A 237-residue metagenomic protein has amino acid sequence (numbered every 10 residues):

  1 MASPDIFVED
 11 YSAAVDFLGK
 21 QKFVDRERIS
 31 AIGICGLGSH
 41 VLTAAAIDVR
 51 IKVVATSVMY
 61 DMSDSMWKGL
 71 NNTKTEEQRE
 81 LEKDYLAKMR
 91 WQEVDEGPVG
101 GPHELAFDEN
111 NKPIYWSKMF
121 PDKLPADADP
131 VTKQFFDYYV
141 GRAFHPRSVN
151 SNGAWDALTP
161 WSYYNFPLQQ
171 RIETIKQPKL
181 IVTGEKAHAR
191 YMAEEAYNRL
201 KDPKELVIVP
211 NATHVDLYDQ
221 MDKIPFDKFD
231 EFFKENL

Functional and structural regions predicted by a protein language model:
M1-K22: Alpha/beta-hydrolase active-site loop
L18, G38-V49, A196: Short glycine-enriched nucleophile-adjacent loop and the immediately C-terminal alpha-helix near the catalytic center
K22-C35: Alpha/beta-hydrolase fold nucleophile elbow
T43-Q134: Alpha/beta-hydrolase-fold enzymes
G69, A154-R171, Q177: Active-site nucleophile elbow and catalytic-triad environment of alpha/beta-hydrolase enzymes
I175, I181-T183: Short beta-strand/loop motif that positions the catalytic acidic residue of the alpha/beta-hydrolase fold
E185-K204: Conserved loop-alpha-helix segment in the C-terminal half of the alpha/beta-hydrolase fold that carries the catalytic
P210-L237: Catalytic active-site module of serine/aspartate enzymes centered on a nucleophile-bearing elbow/loop
